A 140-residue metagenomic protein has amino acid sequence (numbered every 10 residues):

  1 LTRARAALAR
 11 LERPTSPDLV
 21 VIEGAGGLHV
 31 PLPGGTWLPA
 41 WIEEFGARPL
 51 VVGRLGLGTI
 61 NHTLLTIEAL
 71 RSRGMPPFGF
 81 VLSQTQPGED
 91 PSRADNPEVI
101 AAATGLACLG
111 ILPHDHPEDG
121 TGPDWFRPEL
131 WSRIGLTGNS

Functional and structural regions predicted by a protein language model:
L1-L32: Phosphate-binding/switch loop-helix module in NTP-utilizing enzymes
V21-E23, L50-V52, V81: Structural motif
G27-L28, G56-L57, Q84-G88: Short histidine/acidic/glycine/proline-rich micro-motifs that form metal- and phosphate-coordinating active-site loops
P33-A40, L64-I67, S92-E98: Charged helix-capping and loop-helix junction motifs
P33-G56: Inter-motif core of Ras-like GTPase G domains
E68-S140: C-terminal lobe/tail of nucleotide-utilizing enzymes
